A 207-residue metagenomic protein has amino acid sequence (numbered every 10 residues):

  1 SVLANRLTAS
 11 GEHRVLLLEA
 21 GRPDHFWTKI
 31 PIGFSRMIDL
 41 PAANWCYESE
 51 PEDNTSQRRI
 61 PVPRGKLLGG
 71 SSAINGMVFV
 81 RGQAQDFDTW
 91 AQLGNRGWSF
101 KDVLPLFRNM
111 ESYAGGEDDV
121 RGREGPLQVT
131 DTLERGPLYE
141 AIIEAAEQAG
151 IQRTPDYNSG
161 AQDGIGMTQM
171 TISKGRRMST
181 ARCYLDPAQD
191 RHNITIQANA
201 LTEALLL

Functional and structural regions predicted by a protein language model:
S1-L207: N-terminal redox-cofactor-binding region of secreted/periplasmic oxidoreductases
